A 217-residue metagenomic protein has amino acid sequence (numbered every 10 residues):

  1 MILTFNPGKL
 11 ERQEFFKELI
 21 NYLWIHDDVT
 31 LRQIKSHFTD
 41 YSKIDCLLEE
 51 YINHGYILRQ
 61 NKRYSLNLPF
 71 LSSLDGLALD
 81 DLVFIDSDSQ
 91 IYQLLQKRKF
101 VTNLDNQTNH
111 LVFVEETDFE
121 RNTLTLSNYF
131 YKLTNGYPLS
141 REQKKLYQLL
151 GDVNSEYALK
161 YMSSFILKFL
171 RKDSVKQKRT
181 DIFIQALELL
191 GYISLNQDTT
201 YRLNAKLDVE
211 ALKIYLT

Functional and structural regions predicted by a protein language model:
M1-K9: Short, Lys/Arg-enriched N-terminal segment that forms or immediately precedes the first helix of a structured domain
I2, S42-C46, L58, L149 (+1 more regions): Extended alpha-helical scaffolds
E11-Q33, S87-Q177: Short amphipathic alpha-helical interface segments
D28-L82: N-terminal interaction modules that seed assembly of large macromolecular complexes
F38-N53, D173-L190: Short amphipathic alpha-helical interaction segments
I52-R63, I184-T200: A short, conserved structural fragment
R63-P69, T199-K206: Minor-groove-contacting beta-hairpin "wing" of winged helix-turn-helix DNA-binding domains
F70-L104, L207-T217: Short, amphipathic alpha-helical interaction segments positioned at domain boundaries
